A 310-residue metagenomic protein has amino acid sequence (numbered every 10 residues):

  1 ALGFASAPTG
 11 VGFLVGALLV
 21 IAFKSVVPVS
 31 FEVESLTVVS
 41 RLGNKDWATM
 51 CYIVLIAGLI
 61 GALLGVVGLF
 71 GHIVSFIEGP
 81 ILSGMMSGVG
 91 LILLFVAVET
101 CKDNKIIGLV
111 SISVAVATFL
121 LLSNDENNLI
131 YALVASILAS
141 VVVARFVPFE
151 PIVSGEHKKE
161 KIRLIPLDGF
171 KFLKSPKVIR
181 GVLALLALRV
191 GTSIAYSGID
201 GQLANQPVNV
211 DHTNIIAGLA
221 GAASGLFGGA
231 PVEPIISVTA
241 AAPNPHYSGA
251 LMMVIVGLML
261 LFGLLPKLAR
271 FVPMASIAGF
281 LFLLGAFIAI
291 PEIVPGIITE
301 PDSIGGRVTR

Functional and structural regions predicted by a protein language model:
A1, V11-E78, Q206-A289: Helix-loop-helix junctions within the multi-pass membrane cores of secondary transporters/permeases
A1-S6, L129-D211: Helix-loop-helix hairpins and the membrane-proximal interhelical loops of multi-pass alpha-helical transport proteins
G3, A7, V11, N44-Y52 (+11 more regions): Structural motif marking the loop-to-transmembrane transition
F13, V67, I112, I137 (+2 more regions): A generic alpha-helix surface/boundary motif
S35-L42, M50, V54, T100-I106 (+2 more regions): Intrinsic structural disorder
W47-V153, M259-R310: Membrane-embedded alpha-helical modules
